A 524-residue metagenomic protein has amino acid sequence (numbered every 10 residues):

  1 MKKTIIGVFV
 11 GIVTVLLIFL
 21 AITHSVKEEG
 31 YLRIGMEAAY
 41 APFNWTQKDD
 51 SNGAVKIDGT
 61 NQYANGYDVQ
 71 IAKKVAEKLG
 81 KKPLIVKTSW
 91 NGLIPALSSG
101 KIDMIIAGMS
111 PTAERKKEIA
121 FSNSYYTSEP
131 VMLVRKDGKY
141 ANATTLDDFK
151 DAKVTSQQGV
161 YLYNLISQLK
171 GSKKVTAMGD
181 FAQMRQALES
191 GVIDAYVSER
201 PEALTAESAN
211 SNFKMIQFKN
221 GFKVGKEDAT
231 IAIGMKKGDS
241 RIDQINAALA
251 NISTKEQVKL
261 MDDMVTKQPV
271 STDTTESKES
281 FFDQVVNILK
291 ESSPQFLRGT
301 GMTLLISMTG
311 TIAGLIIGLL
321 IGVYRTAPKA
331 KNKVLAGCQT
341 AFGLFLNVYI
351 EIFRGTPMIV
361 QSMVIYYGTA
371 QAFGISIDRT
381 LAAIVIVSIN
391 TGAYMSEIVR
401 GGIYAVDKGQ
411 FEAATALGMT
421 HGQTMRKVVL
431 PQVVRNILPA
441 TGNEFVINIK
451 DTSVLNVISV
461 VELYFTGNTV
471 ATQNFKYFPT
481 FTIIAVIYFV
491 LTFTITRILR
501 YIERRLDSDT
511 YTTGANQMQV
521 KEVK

Functional and structural regions predicted by a protein language model:
L20-A21, Y161-M178, A247-V286: Ligand-binding clefts/hinges and TM-proximal coupling segments of bilobed small-molecule sensing domains
E29-G108, K117: Extracytoplasmic small-molecule ligand-binding "clamshell" domains of the periplasmic binding protein/Venus flytrap
A38-A39, Y126-D137, S208-L249, T266-K278: Periplasmic-binding protein-like
Q47-G59, A72-K81, G159-F181, R185 (+1 more regions): Ligand-binding cleft/hinge of the Venus flytrap
N52-G53, K136-K153: Flexible hinge/capping segments at coil-to-helix
Y67-V69, L84-P95, A141, T176-S190: Short helix-initiation/N-cap motifs at beta->coil->alpha
N91-P95, G108-E118, L165-Q168, A182 (+1 more regions): A ligand-binding cleft/hinge motif common to bilobed small-molecule-binding domains
S277-K524: Transmembrane alpha-helices and adjacent helix-loop boundaries
